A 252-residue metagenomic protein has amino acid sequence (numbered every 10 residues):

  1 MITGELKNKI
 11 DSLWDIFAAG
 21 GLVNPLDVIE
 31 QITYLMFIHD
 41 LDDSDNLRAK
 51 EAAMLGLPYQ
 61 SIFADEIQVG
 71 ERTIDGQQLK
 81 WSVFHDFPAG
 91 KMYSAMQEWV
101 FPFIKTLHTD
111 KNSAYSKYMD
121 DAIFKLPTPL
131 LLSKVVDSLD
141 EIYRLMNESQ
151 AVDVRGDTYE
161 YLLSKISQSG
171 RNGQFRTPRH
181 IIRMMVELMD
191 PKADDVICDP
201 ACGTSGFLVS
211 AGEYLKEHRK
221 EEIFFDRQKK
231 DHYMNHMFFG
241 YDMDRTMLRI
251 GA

Functional and structural regions predicted by a protein language model:
M1-A193: Non-catalytic, mostly N-terminal accessory regions of nucleic-acid modification and defense proteins
N172-A252: Conserved S-adenosyl-L-methionine
